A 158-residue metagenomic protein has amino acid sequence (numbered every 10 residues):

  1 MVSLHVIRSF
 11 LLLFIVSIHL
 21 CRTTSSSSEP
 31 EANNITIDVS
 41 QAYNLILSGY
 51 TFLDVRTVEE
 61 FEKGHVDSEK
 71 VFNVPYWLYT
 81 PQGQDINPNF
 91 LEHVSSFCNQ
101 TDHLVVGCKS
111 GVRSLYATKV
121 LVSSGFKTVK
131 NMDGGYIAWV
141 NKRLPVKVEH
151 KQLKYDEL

Functional and structural regions predicted by a protein language model:
V2-L13, S17-S48, E59-L104, V112-L158: Rhodanese-like catalytic fold shared by cysteine-dependent sulfurtransferases and DSP/PTP-type phosphatases
T51-R56: Short hydrophobic beta-strand that contains or immediately precedes a catalytic carboxylate
C108: Short cysteine clusters
